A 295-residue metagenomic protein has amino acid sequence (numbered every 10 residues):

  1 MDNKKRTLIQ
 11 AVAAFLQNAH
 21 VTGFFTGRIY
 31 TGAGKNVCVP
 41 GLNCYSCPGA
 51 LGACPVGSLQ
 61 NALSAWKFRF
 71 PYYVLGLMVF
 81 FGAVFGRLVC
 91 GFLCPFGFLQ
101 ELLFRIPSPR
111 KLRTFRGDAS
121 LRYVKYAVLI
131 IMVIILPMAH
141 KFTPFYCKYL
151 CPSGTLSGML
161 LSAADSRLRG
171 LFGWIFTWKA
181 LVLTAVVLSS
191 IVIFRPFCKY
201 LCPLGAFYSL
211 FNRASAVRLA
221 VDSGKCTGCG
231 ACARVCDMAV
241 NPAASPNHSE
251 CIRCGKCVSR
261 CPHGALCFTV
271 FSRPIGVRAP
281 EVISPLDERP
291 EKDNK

Functional and structural regions predicted by a protein language model:
M1-A243, S249-K295: Non-ligating segments of multi-cofactor redox enzymes
